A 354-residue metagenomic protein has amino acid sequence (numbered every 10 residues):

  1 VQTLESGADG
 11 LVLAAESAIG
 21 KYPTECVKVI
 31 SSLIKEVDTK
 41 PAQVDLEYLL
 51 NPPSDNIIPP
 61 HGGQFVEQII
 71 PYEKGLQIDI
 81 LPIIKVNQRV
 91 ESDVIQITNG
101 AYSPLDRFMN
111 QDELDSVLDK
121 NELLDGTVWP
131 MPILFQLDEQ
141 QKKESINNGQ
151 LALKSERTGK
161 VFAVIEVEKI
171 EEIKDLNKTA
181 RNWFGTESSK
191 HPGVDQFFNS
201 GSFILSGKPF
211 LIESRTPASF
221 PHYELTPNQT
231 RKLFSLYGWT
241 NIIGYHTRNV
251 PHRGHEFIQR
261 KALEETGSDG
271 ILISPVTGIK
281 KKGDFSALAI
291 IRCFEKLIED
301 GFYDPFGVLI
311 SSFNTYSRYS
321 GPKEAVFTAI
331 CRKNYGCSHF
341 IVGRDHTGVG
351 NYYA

Functional and structural regions predicted by a protein language model:
V1-S54: Non-catalytic helical/linker scaffolds that mediate oligomerization, partner binding, and domain coupling around large
L50-A354: Nucleotidyltransferase catalytic core that binds NTPs
